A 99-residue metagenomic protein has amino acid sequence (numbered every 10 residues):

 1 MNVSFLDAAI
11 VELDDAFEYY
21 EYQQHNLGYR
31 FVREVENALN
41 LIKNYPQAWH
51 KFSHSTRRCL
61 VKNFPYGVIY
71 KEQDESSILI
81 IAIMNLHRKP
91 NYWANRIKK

Functional and structural regions predicted by a protein language model:
M1-V32: Arg/Lys-rich, positively charged N-terminal/basic patches that mediate binding to nucleic acids
H25, N40, N44-Q47, F64 (+1 more regions): Generic structural signal for secondary-structure transition and capping sites
G28-R30, S55, E75, R88: Solvent-exposed interaction patches of small proteins and small membrane subunits
Y29, H50-F52, Y92: Short, hydrophobic secondary-structure boundary micro-motifs
N44-E75: Basic/aromatic recognition patch in beta-strand/loop cores that engages polyanionic ligands
G67, K71-K99: Enriched for short, Lys/Arg-rich terminal
